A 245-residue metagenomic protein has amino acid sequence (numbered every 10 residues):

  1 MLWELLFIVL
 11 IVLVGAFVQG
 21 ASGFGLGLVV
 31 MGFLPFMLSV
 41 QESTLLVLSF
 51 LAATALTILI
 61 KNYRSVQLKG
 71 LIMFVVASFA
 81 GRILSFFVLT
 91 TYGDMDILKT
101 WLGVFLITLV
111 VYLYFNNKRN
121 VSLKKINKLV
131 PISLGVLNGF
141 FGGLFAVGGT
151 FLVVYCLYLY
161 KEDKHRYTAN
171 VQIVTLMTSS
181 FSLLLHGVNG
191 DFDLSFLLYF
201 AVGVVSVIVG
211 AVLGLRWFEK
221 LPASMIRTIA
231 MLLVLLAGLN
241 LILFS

Functional and structural regions predicted by a protein language model:
L5-I72, G139, V147-V204: Small-residue-rich hydrophobic segments that form or flank transmembrane alpha-helices in multi-pass membrane proteins
G32, F86-T90, V154, L215-R216: Small-residue-mediated transmembrane helix hinge/kink sites in multi-pass secondary transporters
S43, S85-L89, F140-V147, S182 (+1 more regions): Hydrophobic alpha-helical transmembrane segments in multi-pass integral membrane proteins
L56-S65, W101-I126, L215-R216, G238-S245: Transmembrane helix exit motif
Q67-M73, T91-L106, R119, K220-T228: Loop-to-transmembrane alpha-helix entry segments
F86-L98, N120-L123, H186-L198, S245: Membrane-interface helix termini and inter-helical loops of multi-pass transporters
T108-T168: Membrane-embedded helical hairpins/re-entrant loop segments and their flanking transmembrane helices within multi-pass
V212-V234: Interfacial loop-to-transmembrane junctions
